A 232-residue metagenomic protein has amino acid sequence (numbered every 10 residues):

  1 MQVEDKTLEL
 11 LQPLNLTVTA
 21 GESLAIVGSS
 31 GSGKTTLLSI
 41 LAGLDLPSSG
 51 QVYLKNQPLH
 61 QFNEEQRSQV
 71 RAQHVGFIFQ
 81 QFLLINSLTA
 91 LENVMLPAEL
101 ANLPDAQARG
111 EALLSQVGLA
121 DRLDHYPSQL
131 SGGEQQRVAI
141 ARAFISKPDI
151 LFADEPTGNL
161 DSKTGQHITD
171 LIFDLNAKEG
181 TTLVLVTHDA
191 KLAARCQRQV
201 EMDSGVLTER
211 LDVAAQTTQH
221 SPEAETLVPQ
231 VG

Functional and structural regions predicted by a protein language model:
M1-M202: ABC family nucleotide-binding domain
V206-G232: Conserved beta-strand-loop-alpha-helix hinge in the C-terminal portion of ABC ATPase nucleotide-binding domains
